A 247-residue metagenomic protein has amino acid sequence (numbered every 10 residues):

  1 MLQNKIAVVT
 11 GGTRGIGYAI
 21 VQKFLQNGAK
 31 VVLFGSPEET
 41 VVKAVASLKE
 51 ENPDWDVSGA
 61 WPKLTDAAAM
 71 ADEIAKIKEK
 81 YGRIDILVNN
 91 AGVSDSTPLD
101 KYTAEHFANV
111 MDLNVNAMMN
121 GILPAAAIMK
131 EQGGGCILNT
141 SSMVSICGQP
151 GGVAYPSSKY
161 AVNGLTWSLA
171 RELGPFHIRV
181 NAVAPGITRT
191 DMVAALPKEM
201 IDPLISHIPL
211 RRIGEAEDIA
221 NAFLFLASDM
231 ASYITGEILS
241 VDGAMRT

Functional and structural regions predicted by a protein language model:
I6, T13-G15: Conserved glycine-rich cofactor-binding loop
N27-A44: Conserved glycine-rich Rossmann-like NAD(P)H-binding loop of the short-chain dehydrogenase/reductase
P98-L99, H106-M111, V193, L204: Substrate-binding pocket helix/loop in short-chain dehydrogenase/reductase
I122, S158, T166: Active-site helix of classical SDR
A127, R171-P175, S232: Alpha-helical segment proximal to the catalytic Tyr-Lys
G134, R212-V241, M245-R246: C-terminal substrate-recognition "lid" of short-chain dehydrogenase/reductases
S142: Residue(s) in the substrate-gating loop at a strand-loop-helix junction that position the organic substrate next
